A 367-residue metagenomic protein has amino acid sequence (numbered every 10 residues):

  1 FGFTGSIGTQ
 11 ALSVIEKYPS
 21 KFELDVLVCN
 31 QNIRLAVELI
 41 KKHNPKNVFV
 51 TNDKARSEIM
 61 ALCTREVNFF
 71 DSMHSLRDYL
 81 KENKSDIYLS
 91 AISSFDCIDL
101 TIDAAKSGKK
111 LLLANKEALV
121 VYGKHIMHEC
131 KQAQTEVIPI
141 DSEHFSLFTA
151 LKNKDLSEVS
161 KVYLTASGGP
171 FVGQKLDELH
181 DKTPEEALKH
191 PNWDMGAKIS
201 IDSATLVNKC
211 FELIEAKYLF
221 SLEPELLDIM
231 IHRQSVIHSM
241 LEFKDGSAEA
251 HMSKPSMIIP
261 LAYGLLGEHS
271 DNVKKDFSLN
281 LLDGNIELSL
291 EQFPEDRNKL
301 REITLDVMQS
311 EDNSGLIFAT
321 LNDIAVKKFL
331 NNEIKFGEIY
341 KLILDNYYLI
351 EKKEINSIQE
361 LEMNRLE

Functional and structural regions predicted by a protein language model:
F1-E367: Catalytic, metal-anchored helix/loop core of enzyme active sites in primary metabolism
